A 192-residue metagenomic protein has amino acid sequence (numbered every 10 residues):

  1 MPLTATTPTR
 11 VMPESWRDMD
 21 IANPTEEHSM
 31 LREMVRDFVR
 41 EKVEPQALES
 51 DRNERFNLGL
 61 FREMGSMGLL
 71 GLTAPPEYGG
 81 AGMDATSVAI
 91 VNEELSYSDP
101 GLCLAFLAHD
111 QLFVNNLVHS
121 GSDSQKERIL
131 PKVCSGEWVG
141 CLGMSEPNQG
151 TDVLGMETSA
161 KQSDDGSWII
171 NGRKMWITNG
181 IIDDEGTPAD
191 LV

Functional and structural regions predicted by a protein language model:
M1-L107, S124-R128, K132-S135, V139 (+1 more regions): Amphipathic, small/basic residue-rich leader segments at the start of a protein or domain
E77, S145-Q149, W176: Short, solvent-exposed loop/turn elements at beta->coil junctions and helix N-caps that rim active or binding pockets
C103-S124, G150-V153, D164: N-terminal glycine-rich flavin-associated loop
L117-V118, D152-M156, G180-D183, T187: Short acidic, glycine/serine/threonine-rich loops at helix termini
T158-K161: A structural signal for short hydrophobic beta-strand segments in well-ordered beta-sheet cores
S167, N171-V192: A short core secondary-structure module
